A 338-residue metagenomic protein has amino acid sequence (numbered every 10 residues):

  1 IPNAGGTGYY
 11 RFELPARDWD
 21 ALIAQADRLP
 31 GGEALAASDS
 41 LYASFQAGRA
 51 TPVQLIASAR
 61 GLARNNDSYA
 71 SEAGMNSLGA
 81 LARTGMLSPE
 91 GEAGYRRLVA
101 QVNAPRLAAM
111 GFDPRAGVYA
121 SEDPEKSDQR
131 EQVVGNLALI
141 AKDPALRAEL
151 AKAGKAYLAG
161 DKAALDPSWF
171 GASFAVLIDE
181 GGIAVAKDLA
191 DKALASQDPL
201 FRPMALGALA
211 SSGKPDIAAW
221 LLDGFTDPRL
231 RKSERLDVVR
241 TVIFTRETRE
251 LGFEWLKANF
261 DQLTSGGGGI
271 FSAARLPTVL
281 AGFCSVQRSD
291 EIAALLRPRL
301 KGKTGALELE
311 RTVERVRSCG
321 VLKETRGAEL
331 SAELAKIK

Functional and structural regions predicted by a protein language model:
I1-K338: Long, ordered, helix-rich scaffold segments
